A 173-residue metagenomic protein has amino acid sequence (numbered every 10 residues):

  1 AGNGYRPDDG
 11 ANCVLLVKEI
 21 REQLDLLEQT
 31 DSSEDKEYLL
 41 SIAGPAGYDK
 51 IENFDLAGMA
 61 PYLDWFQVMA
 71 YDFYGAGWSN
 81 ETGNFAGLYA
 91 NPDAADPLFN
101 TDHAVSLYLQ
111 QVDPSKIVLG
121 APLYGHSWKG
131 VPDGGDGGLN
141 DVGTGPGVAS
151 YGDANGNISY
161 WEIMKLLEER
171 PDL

Functional and structural regions predicted by a protein language model:
G2-I163: Substrate-binding surface in catalytic domains of secreted glycosidases
L167-L173: Short, intrinsically disordered, charge-balanced linker/junction segments flanking boundaries in proteins
